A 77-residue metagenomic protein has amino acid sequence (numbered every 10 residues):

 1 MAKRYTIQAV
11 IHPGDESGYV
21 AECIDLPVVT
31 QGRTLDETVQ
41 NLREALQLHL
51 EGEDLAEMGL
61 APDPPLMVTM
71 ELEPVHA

Functional and structural regions predicted by a protein language model:
M1-I7, D36, Q40-A77: Short, charged, surface-exposed hinge/linker loops at domain edges that act as mobile lids or interdomain connectors
I11-D25: Short aromatic-glycine-(Arg/Gly/Cys) micro-motifs in beta-strand/loop hairpins
E16, T30, L50: Short glycine/serine/threonine-biased micro-segments
A21, Q31-G32, M58-G59: Short histidine-centered beta-strand/loop micro-motifs that create catalytic or ligand/metal-coordination sites
C23, P27, H76-A77: Generic hydrophobic segment detector
L26-L35: A short, exposed loop/beta-hairpin motif centered on an aromatic-Gly-Thr core
